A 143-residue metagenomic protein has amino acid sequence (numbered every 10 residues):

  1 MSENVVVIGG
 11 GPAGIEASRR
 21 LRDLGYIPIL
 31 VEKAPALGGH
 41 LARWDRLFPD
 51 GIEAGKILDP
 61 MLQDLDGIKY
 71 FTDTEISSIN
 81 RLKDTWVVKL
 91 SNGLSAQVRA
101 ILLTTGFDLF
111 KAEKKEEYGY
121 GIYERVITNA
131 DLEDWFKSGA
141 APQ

Functional and structural regions predicted by a protein language model:
M1-Q143: Residues forming the flavin
